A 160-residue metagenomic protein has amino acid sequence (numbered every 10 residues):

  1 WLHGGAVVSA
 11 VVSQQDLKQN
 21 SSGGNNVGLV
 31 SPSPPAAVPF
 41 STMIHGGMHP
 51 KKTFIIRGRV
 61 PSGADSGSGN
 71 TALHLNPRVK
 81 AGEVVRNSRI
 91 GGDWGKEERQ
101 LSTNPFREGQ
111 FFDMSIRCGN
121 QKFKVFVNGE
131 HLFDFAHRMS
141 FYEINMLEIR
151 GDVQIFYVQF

Functional and structural regions predicted by a protein language model:
W1-V27, P32, Y142-F160: Ligand-recognition surfaces built from glycine- and aromatic
N20, N25-S88: Secretory/extracellular carbohydrate-interaction modules and structurally similar beta-sandwich "look-alikes"
G47-H49, R107-G109, C118, S140: Surface-exposed coil/turn segments at beta-strand junctions on protein surfaces, enriched
I55-R59, P105, S115-R117, E148: Generic structural detector for well-ordered beta-strands
I56, F112-L132: Carbohydrate-binding surfaces in secreted/extracellular proteins
P61, F111, R117-Q121, H137 (+1 more regions): Short amphipathic alpha-helices and their capping/turn residues within compact interaction modules
W94-F111: Short, aromatic/His-centered strand-loop micro-motif at the edge of beta-sheets
E130-I144: Short, solvent-exposed beta-strand-to-loop segments that form ligand-recognition rims of beta-rich domains
